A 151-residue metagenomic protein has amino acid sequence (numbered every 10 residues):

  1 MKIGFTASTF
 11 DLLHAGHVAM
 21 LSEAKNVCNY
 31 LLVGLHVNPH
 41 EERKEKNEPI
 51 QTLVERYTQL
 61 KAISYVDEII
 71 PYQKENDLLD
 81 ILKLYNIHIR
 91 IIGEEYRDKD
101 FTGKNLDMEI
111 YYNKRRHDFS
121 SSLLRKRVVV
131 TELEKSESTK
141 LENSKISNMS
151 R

Functional and structural regions predicted by a protein language model:
M1-R151: Nucleotidyltransferase catalytic core that binds NTPs
